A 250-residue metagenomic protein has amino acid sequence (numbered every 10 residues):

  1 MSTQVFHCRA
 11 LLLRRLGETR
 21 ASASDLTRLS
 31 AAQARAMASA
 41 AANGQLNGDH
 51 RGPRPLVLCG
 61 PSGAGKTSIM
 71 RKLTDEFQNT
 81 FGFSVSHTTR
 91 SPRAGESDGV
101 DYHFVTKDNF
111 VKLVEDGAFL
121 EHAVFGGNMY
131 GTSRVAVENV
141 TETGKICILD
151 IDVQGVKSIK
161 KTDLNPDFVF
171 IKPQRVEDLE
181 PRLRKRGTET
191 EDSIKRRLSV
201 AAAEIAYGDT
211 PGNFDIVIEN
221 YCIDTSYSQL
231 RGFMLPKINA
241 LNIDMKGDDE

Functional and structural regions predicted by a protein language model:
S2-P55: Extreme N-terminal, non-catalytic leader segments that precede Walker-type/kinase nucleotide-binding cores
C59-P61: P-loop (Walker A) phosphate-binding loop of NTP-binding proteins
K66: Conserved lysine of the Walker
I69-R71: Post-Walker A alpha-helix
Q78-P92: Short beta-strand-centered segment that lines the nucleotide-binding/catalytic pocket of NTP-utilizing
T80, D108-A118, T132-G187, M234-L235: ATP-dependent NMP and nucleoside kinases share a basic, alpha-helical "lid"
A94-K112: Conserved P-loop
T188-P236, I243-E250: Small-molecule kinase domains that catalyze NTP-dependent phosphoryl transfer to phosphate-bearing small molecules
